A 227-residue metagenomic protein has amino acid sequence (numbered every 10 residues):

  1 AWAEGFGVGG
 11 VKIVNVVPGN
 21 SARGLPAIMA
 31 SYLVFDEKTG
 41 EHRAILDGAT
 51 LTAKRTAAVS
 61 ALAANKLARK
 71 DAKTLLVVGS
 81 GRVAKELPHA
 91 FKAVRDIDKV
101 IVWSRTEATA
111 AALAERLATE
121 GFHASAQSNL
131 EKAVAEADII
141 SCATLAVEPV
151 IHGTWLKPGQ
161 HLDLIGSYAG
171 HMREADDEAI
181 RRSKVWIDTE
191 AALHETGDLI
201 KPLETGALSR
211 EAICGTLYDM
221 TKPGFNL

Functional and structural regions predicted by a protein language model:
A1-A53, A61, D71: N-terminal ligand-binding/catalytic initiation module
T39, A93-E120: NAD(P)-binding Rossmann-fold cofactor-contacting core
L67-T74, D96, K157-P158: Short helix-loop-beta connector
G79-G81: Glycine-rich Rossmann-fold phosphate-binding loop(s) that bind the pyrophosphate of adenine dinucleotide cofactors
A84-K85: N-terminal Rossmann-fold NAD(P) dinucleotide-binding loop
K132, E136, A146-H161, D177: Rossmann-fold NAD(P) dinucleotide-binding segment
E136-A137, S183: An anion/phosphate-binding loop that grips the pyrophosphate of nucleotide cofactors and donors
R173-L227: Adenosine-phosphate binding glycine-rich loop
